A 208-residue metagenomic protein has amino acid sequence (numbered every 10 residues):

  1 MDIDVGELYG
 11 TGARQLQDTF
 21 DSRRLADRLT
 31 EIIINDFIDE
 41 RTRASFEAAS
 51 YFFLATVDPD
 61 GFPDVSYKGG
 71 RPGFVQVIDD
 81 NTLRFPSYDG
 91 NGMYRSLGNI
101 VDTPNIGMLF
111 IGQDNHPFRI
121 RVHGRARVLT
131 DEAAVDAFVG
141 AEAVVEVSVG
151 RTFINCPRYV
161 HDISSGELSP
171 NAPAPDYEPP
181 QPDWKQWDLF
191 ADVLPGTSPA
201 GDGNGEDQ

Functional and structural regions predicted by a protein language model:
M1-Q208: Binding-site signature for planar aromatic cofactors or substrates
